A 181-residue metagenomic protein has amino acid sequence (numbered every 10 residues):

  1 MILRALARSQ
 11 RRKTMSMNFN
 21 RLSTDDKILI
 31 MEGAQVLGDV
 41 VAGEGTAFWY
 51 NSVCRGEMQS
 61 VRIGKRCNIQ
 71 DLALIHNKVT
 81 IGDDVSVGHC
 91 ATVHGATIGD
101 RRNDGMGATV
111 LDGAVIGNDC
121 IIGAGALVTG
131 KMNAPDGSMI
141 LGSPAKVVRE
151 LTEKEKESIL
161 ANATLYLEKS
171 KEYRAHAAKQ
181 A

Functional and structural regions predicted by a protein language model:
A5-F19, D83-V87, A91-T92, D104 (+2 more regions): C-terminal segments of enzyme domains that contribute to small-molecule binding surfaces
L22, D26-I30, A34, V40 (+12 more regions): A structural motif detector for beta-strand N-caps
L127-T129, A145-K146: Short Gly/Pro-enriched loop/turn and capping motifs at secondary-structure junctions
M132-N133, L151: Conserved catalytic-core motifs of eukaryotic protein kinase domains, centered on the activation segment
